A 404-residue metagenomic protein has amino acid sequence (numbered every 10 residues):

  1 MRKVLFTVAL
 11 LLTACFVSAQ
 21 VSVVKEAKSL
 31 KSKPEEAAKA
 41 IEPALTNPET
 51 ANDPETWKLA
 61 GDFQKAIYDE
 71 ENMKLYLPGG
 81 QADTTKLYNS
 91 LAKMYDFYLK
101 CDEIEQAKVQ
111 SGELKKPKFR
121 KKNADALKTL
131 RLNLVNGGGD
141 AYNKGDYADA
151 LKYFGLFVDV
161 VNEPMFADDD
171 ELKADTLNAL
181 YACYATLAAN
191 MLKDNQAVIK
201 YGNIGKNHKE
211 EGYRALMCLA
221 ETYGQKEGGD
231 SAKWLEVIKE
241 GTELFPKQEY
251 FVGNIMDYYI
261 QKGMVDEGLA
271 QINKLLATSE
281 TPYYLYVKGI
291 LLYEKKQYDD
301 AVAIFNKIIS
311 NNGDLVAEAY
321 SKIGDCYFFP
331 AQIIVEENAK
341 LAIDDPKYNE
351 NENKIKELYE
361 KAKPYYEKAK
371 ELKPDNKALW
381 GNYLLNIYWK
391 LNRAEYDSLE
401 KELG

Functional and structural regions predicted by a protein language model:
M1-E26, G241, L403-G404: Bacterial Sec-dependent N-terminal signal peptides
Q20-K86: Start-of-domain marker
K31, I67, K144, L192 (+6 more regions): Structural motif corresponding to the intra-repeat A-B loop/turn of tetratricopeptide repeats
P43-P54, K100-L127, D159-T176, N207-H208 (+6 more regions): Flexible helix-coil transition and linker loops at the boundaries of alpha-helical arrays
A60, I67, L130, G137 (+8 more regions): Structural register within alpha-helical repeat arrays
K65-A148, K152-A179, F329-Y365: Short coil/linker segments at helix-helix boundaries
